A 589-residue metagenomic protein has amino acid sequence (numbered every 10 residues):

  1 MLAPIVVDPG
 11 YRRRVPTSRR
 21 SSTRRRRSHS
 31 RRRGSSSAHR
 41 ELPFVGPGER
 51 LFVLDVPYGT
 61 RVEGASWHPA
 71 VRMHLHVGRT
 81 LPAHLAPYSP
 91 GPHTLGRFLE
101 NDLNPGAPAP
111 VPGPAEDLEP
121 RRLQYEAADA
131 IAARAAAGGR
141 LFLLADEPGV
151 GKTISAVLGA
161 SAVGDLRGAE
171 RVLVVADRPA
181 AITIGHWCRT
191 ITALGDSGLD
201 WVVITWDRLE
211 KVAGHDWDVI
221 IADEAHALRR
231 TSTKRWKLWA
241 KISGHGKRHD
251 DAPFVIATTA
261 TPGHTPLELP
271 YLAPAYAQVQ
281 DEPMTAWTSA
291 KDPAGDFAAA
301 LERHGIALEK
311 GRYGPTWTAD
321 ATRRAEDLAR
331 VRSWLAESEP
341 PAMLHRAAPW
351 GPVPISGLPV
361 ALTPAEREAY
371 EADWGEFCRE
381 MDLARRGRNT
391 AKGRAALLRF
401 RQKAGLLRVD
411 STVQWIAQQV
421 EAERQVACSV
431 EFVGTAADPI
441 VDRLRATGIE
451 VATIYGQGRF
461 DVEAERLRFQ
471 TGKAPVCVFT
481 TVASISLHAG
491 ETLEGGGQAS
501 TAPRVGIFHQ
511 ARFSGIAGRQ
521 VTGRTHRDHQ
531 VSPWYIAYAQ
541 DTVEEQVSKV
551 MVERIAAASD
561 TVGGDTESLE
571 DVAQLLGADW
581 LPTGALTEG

Functional and structural regions predicted by a protein language model:
M1-V111: Accessory DNA-engaging acidic/polar modules
D102-L143: Conserved pre-motif I regulatory segment
L118, L141, E147, G151-D165 (+3 more regions): Conserved Helicase C-terminal RecA-like lobe
T153-S155, G168-I191, H264-E268, F432-G434: Conserved Walker A/P-loop ATP-binding site and its immediately adjacent core in helicase/helicase-like ATPase domains
V203-D216, R229, T233-A260, H264 (+1 more regions): Inter-lobe coupling linker of SF2 helicases/translocases
D223-E224: Walker B catalytic acidic pair
E450-Q546, R554: Conserved RecA-like P-loop NTPase helicase motor core
P533-G589: Non-catalytic, charged low-complexity extensions flanking SF2 helicase motor domains
